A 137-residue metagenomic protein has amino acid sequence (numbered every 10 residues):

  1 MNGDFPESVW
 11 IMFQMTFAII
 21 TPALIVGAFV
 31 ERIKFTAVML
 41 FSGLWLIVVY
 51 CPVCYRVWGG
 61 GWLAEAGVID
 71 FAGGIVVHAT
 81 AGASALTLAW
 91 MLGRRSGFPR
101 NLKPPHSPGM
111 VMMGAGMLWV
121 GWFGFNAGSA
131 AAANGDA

Functional and structural regions predicted by a protein language model:
M1-A137: Hydrophobic alpha-helical transmembrane bundles of multi-pass membrane proteins
